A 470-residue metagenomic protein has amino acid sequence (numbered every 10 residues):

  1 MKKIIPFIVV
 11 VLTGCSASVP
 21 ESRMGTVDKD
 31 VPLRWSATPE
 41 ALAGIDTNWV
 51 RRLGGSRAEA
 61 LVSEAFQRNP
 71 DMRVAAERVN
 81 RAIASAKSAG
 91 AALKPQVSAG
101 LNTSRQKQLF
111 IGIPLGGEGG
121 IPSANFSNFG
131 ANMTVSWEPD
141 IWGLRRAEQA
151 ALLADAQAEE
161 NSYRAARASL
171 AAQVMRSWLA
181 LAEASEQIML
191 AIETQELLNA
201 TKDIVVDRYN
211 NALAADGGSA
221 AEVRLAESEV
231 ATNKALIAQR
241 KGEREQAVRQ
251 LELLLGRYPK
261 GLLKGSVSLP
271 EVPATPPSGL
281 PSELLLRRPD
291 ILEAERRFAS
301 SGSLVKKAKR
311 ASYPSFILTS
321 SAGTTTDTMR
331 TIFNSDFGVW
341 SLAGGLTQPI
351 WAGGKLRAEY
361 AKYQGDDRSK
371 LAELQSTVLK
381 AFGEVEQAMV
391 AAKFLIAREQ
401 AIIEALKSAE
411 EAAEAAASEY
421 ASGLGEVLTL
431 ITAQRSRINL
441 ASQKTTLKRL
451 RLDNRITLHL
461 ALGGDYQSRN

Functional and structural regions predicted by a protein language model:
M1-Q67, P114-G116, F129, L153 (+4 more regions): Terminal intrinsically disordered/low-complexity segments used for targeting and assembly
I8-G14, L197, V205, T347: Hydrophobic membrane-targeting signal helices
N48, R57, L61, I83 (+5 more regions): Small/polar-residue-enriched beta-strand and adjacent coil segments characteristic of outer-membrane beta-barrel
V74-A89, A166, L170-E193, L197-A200 (+7 more regions): Amphipathic alpha-helical coiled-coil segments
A84, L93, I111-I113, I204-N210 (+2 more regions): Amphipathic alpha-helical coiled-coil/rod segments that serve as protein-protein coupling scaffolds
D216-K306, R310-Y313: Acidic, glycine-rich loop-and-beta core segments that form the ion-binding/anion-interacting portion of active sites
